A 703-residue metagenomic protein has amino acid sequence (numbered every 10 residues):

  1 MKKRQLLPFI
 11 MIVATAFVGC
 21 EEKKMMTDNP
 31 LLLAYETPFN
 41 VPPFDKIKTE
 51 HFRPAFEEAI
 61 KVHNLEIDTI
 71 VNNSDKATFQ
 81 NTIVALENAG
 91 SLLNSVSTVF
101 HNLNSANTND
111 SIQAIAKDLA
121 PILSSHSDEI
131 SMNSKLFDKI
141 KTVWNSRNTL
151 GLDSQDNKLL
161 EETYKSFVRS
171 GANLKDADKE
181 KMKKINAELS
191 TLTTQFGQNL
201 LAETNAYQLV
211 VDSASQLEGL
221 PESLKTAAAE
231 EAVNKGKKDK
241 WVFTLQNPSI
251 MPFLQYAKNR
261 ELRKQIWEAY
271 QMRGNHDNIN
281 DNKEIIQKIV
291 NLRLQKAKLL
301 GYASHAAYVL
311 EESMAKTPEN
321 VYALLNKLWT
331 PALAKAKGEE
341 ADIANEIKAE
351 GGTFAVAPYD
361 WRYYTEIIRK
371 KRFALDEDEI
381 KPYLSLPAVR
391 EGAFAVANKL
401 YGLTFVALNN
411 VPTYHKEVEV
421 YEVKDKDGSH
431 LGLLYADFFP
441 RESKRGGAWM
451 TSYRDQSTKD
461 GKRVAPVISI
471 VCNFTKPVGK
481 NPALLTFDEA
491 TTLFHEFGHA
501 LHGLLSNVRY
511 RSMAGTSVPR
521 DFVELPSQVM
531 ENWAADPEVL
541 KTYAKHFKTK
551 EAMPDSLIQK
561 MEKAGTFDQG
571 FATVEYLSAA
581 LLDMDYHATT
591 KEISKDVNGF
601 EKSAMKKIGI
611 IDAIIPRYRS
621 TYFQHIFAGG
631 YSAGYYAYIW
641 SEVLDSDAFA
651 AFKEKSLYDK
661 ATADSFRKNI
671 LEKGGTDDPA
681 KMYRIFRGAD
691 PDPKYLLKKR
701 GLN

Functional and structural regions predicted by a protein language model:
M1-L7: Bacterial N-terminal signal peptides that target proteins for export
A16-G19: C-terminal motif of bacterial Sec signal peptides marking the signal peptidase cleavage site
K23-I47, H51, E58, E218 (+12 more regions): C-terminal, non-catalytic "cap/extension" segments appended to globular domains
K24-P221, F652: N-terminal helix-rich structural modules
E36-H51, F100-L119, T142-K184, T244-E284 (+6 more regions): Short His/Asp/Glu-rich catalytic/ion-coordination signatures at enzyme active sites or charged loops
T69-S74, H305, V406-N410, S512 (+1 more regions): Surface-exposed patches in mature extracellular/periplasmic domains of secreted proteins
Q155, L159, T191, Q198 (+7 more regions): Active-site-proximal, well-structured secondary-structure segments within enzyme catalytic domains
T475-L493: Short pre-active-site segment immediately N-terminal to the catalytic Zn-binding motif
